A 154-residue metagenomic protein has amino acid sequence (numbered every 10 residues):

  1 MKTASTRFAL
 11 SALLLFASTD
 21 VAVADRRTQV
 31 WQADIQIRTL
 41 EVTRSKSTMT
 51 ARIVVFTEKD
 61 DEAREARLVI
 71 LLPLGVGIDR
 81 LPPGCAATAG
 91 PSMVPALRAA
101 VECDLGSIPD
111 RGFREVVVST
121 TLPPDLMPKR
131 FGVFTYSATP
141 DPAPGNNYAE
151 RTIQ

Functional and structural regions predicted by a protein language model:
M1-A9: Bacterial N-terminal signal peptides that target proteins for export
A9-A17: Bacterial N-terminal signal peptides
D25-D34, K59, A87-T88, F134-Q154: Extracellular/luminal low-complexity Ser/Thr/Pro-rich, glycosylation-prone repeat/linker regions
L40-T48, D110-F113: Solvent-exposed, conformationally flexible loop/turn segments
R44-R64: Short beta-strand elements of extracellular/lumenal beta-sandwich folds
F56-E62, P73-G75, P123-D125: Short solvent-exposed strand-capping/beta-turn motif centered on an Asx-Ser/Thr pair
E65-V101, G106-S107: A surface/secretory-pathway sequence property marking extracellular, secreted, or lumenal proteins enriched
L105-M127: Low-complexity, intrinsically disordered segments enriched in Ser/Thr together with acidic residues
